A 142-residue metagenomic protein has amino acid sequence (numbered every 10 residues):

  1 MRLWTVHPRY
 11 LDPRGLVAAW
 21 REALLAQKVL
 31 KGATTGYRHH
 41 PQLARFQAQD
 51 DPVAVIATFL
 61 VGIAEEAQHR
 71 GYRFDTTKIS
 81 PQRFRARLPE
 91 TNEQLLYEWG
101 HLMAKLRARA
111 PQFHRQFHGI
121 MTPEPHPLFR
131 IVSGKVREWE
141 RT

Functional and structural regions predicted by a protein language model:
M1-L16, E22-L25, V29-A33, L43 (+1 more regions): Sequence termini and other peripheral, non-core segments
T35-Y37: Short beta-strand
H40: Conserved, mostly hydrophobic/aromatic
